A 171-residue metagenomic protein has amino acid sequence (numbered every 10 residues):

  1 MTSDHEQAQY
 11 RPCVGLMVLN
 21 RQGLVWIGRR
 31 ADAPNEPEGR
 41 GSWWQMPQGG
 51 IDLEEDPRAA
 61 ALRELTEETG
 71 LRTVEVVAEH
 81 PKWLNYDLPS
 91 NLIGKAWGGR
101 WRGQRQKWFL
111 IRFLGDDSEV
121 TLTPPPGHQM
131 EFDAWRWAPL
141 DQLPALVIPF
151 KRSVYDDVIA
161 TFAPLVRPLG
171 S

Functional and structural regions predicted by a protein language model:
T2-M46: N-terminal strand-loop-strand
Y10, P57, K151, Y155: Hydrophobic (often cysteine-bearing) scaffold residues that line and stabilize catalytic clefts of nucleotide/cofactor
M17, N35-E36, E54, F113 (+1 more regions): A periodicity- and composition-biased signal for non-globular, repetitive helical segments
W26-R29, T69, V166: Short amphipathic alpha-helical segments enriched in hydrophobics
D32-A33, G41, N91-L92, P125 (+1 more regions): Short, glycine/charged-enriched secondary-structure capping and boundary segments
W43, L92-G98, H128, A163 (+1 more regions): Functional cleft and adjacent loop/helix regions within the main domain that mediate ligand binding or catalysis
G50-P149: Unchanged
L140-S171: Charged phosphate-binding loop/patch that engages nucleotide di/tri-phosphates or the phosphate backbone of nucleic
